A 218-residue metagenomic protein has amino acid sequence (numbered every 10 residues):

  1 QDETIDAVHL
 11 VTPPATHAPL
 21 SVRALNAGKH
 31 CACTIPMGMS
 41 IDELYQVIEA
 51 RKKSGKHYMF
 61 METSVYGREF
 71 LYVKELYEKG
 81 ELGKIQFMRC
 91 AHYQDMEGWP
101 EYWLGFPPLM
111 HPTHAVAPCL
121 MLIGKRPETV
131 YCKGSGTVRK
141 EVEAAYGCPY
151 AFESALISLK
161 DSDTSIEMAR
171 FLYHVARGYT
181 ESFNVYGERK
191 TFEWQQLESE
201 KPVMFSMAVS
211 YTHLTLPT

Functional and structural regions predicted by a protein language model:
Q1-A50: Beta-loop-alpha module in the N-terminal Rossmann-like domain of NAD(P)-dependent dehydrogenases, especially those
A15, G38-E101, P108: A contiguous active-site-proximal alpha/beta segment in oxidoreductase catalytic domains
A27-K29, S54-K56, D163-T164: A short helix->loop->beta-strand "cap" motif at the edges of active sites that frequently abuts
C33, Y58-F60, W194: Hydrophobic residues in well-ordered beta-strands that form the structural core
I85, I166-F171, W194-Q195: Beta-strand scaffold of nucleotide-dependent catalytic cores
E97-G178: Rossmann-like dinucleotide-binding domain that binds NAD(P)(H)
T212-T218: Conserved small/polar residues in nucleotide/adenosyl-binding loops
